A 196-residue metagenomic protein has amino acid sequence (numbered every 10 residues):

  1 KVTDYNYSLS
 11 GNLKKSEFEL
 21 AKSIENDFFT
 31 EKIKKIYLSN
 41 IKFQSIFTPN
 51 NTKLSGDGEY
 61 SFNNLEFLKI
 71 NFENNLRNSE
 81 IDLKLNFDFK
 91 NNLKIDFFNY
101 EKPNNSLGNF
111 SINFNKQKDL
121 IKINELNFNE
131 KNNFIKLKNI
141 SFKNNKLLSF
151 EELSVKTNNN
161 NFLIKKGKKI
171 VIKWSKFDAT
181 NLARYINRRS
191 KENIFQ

Functional and structural regions predicted by a protein language model:
K1-Q196: Membrane-proximal interfacial segments on either side of biological membranes
